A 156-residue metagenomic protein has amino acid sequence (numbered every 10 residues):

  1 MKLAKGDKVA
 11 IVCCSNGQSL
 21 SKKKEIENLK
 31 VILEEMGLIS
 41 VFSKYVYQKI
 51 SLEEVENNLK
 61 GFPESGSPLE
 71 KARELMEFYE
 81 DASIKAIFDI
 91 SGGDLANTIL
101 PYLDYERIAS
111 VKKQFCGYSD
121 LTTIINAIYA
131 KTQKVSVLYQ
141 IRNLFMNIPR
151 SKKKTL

Functional and structural regions predicted by a protein language model:
M1-S83: ATP/NTP phosphate-donor binding region
I39, V55-L156: Active-site histidine-anchored catalytic micro-motif
